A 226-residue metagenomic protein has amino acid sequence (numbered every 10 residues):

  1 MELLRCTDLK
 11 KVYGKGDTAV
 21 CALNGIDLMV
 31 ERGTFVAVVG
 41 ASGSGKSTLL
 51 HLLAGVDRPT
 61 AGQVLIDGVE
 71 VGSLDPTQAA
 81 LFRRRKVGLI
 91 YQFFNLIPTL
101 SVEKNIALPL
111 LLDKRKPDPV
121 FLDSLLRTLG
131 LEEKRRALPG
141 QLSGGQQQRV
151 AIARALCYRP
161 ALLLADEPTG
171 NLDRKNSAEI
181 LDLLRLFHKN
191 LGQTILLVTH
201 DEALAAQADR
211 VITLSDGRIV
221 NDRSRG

Functional and structural regions predicted by a protein language model:
E2-Q207, V211-L214: ABC family nucleotide-binding domain
V211-R223: H-loop (His-switch) and adjacent beta-strand-loop-beta switch element of ABC-type ATPase nucleotide-binding domains
